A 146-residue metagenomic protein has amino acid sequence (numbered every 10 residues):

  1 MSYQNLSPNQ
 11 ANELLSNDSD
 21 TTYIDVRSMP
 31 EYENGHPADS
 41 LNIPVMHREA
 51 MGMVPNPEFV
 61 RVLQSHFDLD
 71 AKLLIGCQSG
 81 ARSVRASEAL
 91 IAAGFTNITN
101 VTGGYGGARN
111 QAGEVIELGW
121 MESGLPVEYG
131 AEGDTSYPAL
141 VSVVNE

Functional and structural regions predicted by a protein language model:
M1-T21, M29-K72, S83-E146: Rhodanese-like catalytic fold shared by cysteine-dependent sulfurtransferases and DSP/PTP-type phosphatases
D25, G80: Conserved G/P- and acidic residue-centered "switch" motifs that form tight phosphate/ATP-binding loops in soluble
G76: Short, surface-exposed ligand- or partner-binding patches at beta-edge/loop junctions that are enriched in aromatics
